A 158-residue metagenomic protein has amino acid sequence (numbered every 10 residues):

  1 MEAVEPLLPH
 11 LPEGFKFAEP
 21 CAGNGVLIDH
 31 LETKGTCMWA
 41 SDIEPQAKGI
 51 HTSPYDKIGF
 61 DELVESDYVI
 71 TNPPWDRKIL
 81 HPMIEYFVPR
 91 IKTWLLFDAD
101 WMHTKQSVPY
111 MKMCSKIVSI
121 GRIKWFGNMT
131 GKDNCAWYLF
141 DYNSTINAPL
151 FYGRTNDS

Functional and structural regions predicted by a protein language model:
M1-S158: Class I S-adenosyl-L-methionine-dependent methyltransferase catalytic core
